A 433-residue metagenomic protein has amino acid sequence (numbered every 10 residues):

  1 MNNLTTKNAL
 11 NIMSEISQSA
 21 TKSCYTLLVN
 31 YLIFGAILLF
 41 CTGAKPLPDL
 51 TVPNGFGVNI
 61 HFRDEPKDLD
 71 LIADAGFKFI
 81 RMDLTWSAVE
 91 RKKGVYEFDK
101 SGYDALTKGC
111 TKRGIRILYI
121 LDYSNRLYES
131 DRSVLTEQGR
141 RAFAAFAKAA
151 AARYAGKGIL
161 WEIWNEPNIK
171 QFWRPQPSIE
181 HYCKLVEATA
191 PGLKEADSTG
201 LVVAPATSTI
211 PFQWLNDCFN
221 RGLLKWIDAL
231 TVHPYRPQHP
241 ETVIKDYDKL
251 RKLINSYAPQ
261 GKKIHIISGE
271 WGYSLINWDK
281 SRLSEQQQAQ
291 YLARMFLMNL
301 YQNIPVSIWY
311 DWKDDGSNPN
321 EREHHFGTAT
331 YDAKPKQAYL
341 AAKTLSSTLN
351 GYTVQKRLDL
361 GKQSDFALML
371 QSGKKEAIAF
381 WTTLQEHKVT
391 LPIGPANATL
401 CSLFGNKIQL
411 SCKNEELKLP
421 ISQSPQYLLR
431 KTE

Functional and structural regions predicted by a protein language model:
L28-L39: Bacterial N-terminal signal peptides
P46-K78, D83-T85: Boundary/entry segment of secreted carbohydrate-active catalytic domains
L69, A75-V95, G102-K225, Y235: Substrate-binding cleft and catalytic face of glycoside hydrolase catalytic domains, especially the flexible beta-alpha
I179-A293, Q302: Noncatalytic carbohydrate-binding groove/subsite architecture in carbohydrate-active enzymes
D279-A342: Aromatic/acidic polysaccharide-binding cleft in carbohydrate-active enzymes
L360-A396, L403-F404: Carbohydrate-binding surface patches
S411-E433: C-terminal beta-strand-rich structural cap/linker in extracellular carbohydrate-active enzymes
